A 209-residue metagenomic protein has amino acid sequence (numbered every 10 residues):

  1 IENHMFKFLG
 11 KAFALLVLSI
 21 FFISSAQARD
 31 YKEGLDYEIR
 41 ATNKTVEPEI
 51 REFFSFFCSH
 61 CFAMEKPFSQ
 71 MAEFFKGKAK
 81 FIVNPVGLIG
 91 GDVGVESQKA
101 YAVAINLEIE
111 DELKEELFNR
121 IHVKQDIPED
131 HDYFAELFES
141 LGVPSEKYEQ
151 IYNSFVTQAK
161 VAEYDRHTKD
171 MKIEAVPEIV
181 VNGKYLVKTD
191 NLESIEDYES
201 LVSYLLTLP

Functional and structural regions predicted by a protein language model:
I1-H4: Short, Lys/Arg-enriched N-terminal segments with co-localized hydrophobic residues within the first ~10-30 amino acids
A12-F21: Bacterial N-terminal signal peptides
I23-A28: Sec/Tat signal peptide C-region and signal peptidase I cleavage site
Y31-P48: A short beta-strand-turn-helix
K44-S59, F81: Short active-site neighborhood of thiol/selenol oxidoreductases, capturing the structured segment around
S55, S140-P209: C-terminal cap of thioredoxin/glutaredoxin-like
F56, F62-D132, L205-L208: Structural alpha/beta surface segment adjacent to cysteine/selenocysteine redox centers across thiol/disulfide enzymes
Y101-A102, F118, A135-E139, E149 (+1 more regions): Amphipathic alpha-helical segments within well-ordered protein domains
